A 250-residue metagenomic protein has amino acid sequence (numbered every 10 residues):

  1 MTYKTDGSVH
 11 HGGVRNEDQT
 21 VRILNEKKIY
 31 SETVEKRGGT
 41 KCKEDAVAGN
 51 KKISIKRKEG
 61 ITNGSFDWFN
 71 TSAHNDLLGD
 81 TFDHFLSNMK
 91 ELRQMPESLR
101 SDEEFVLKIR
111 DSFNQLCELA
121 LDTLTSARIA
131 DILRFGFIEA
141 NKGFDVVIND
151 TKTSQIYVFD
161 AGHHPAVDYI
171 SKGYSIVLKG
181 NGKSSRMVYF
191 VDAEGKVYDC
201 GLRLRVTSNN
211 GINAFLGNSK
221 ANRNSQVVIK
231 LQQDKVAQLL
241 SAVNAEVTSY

Functional and structural regions predicted by a protein language model:
M1-K43, V47-G49, K56-Y250: Nucleic-acid endonuclease domains
